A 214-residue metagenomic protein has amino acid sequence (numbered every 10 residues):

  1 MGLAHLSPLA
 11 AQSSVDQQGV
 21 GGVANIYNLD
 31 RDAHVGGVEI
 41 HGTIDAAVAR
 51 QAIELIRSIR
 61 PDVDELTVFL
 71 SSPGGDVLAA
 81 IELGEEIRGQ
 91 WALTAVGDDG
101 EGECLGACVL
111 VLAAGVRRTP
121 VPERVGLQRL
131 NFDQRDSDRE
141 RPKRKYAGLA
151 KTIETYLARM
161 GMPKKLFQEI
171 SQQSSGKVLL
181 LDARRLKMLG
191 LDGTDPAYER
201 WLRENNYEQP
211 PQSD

Functional and structural regions predicted by a protein language model:
L6-S13: Boundary at the C-terminal end of the N-terminal hydrophobic targeting segment
G21-Q51: STAS-typified acidic loop motif
I40, V68, L112, L186: Terminal peptide-recognition signature
I44, V48, I56-V63, I87-W91 (+5 more regions): Sec/Tat-exported extracytoplasmic proteins
V63-A79, L93-E101: Short, glycine-/small-residue-enriched flexible loop/hinge segments at domain edges that mediate gating
L66-T67, D133-S213: Charged, glycine-interspersed solvent-exposed loop segments at helix/strand-loop junctions that cap or gate access
V77-G84, R88: Membrane-embedded segments
R88-Q134: Glycine-rich beta-to-alpha active-site loop
